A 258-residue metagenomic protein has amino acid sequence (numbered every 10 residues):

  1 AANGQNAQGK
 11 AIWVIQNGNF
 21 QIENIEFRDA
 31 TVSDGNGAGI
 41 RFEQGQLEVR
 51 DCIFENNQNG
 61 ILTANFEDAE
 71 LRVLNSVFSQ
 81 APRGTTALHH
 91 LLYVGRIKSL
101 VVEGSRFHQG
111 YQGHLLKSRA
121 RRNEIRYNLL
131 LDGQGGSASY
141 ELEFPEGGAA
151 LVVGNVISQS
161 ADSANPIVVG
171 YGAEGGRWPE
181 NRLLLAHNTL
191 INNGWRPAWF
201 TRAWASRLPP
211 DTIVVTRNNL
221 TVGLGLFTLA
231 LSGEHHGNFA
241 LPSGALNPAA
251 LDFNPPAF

Functional and structural regions predicted by a protein language model:
A2-Q16, E23-A257: Glycine- and acidic/polar-rich repeat regions and solenoidal domains
